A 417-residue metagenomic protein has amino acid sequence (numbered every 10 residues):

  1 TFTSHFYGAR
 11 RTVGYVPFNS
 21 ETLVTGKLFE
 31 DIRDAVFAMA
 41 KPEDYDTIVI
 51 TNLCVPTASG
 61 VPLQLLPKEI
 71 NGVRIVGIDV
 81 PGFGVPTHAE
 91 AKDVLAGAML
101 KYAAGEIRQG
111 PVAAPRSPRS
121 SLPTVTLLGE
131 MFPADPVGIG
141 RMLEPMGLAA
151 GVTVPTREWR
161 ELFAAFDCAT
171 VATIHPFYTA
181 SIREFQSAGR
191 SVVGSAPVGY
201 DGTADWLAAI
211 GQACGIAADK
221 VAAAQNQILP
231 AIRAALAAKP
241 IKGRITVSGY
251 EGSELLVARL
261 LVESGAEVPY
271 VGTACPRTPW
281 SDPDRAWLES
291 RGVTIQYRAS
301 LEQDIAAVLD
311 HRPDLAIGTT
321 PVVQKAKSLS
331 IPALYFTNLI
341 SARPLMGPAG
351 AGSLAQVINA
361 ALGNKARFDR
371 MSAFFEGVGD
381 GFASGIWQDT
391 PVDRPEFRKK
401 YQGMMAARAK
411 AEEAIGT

Functional and structural regions predicted by a protein language model:
T1-T417: An N-terminal assembly and electron-transfer interface module characteristic of large anaerobic redox and radical
